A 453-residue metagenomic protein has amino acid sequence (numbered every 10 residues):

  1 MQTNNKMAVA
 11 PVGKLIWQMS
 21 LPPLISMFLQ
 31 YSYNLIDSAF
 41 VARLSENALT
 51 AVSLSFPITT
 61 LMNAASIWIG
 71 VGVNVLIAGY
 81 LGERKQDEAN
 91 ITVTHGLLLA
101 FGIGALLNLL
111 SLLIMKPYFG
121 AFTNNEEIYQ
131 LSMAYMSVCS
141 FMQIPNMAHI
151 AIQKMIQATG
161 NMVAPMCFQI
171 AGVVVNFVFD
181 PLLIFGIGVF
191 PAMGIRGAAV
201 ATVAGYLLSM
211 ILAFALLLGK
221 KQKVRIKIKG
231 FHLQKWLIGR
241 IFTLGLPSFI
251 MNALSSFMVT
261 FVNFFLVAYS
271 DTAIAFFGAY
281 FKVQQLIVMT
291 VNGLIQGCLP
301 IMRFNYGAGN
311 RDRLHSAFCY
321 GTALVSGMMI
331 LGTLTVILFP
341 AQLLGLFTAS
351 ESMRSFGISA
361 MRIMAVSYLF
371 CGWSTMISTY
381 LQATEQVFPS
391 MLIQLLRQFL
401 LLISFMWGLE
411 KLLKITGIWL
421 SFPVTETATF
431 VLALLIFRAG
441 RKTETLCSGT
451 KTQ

Functional and structural regions predicted by a protein language model:
M1-S20, I77-I144, F190-G245, M302-S367 (+1 more regions): Short alpha-helical transmembrane segments in multi-pass integral membrane proteins
V9, G13-S32, I36, I58-A65 (+8 more regions): Residue-level signal for short hydrophobic patches within transmembrane helices of multi-pass membrane transporters
Q18-D37, V138, H149, G172 (+5 more regions): Transmembrane helical elements of multi-pass membrane transporters/channels
F28, S32-T50, F119-E126, L182-M193 (+4 more regions): Helix-terminus/linker motif at the lipid-water interface of multi-pass membrane proteins
L49-L109, N146-P165, N263, F276-L334 (+2 more regions): Small-residue-rich hydrophobic transmembrane alpha-helices
L61-A64, N176-D180, M210-F214, L286-M289 (+3 more regions): Hydrophobic transmembrane alpha-helices of multi-pass small-molecule transporters
G70, C139-Q157, P165-V173, A198-A213 (+4 more regions): Short runs within selected transmembrane alpha-helices of multi-pass transporters and secretion channels
S111, K154, D180, I184 (+7 more regions): Structural signal for membrane-spanning alpha-helices in multi-pass inner-membrane proteins, emphasizing helix cores
